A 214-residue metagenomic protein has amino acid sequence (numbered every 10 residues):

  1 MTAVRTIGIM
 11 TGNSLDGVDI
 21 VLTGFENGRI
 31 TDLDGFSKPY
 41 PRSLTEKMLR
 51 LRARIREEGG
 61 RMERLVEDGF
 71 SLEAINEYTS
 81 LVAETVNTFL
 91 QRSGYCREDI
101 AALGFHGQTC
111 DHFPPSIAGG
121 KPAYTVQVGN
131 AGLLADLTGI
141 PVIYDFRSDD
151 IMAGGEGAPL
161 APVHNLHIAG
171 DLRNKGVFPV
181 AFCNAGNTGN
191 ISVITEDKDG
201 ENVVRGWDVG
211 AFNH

Functional and structural regions predicted by a protein language model:
M1-H214: Short acidic/glycine-rich loops and adjacent helix/strand connectors that line catalytic pockets where negatively
